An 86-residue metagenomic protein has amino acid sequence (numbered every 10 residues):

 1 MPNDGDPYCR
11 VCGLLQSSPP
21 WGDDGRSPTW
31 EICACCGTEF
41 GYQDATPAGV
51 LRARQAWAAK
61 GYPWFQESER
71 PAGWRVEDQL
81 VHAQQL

Functional and structural regions predicted by a protein language model:
M1-Y8: A broadly conserved sequence feature marking short terminus-proximal activation segments in nucleic acid-centric
C9-C12, C33: Short cysteine-rich clusters marking metal-coordination/redox-active sites
L14, T38: Short Cys/His-rich local motifs and their 1-3 flanking residues in nucleic-acid-associated proteins and small
S18-P19, Y42-Q43: Short, non-ligating residues that shape and space the ligands of small metal-coordination modules and catalytic
W21-W30: Short linker/helix segments within small regulatory modules
C33-A34, R75: Amphipathic alpha-helical segments that form the core helices of the histone-fold
A34-G37, A45: Amphipathic, hydrophobic secondary-structure cores in small proteins
P47-L86: Short, intrinsically disordered terminal segments enriched in charged and Pro/Gly residues
